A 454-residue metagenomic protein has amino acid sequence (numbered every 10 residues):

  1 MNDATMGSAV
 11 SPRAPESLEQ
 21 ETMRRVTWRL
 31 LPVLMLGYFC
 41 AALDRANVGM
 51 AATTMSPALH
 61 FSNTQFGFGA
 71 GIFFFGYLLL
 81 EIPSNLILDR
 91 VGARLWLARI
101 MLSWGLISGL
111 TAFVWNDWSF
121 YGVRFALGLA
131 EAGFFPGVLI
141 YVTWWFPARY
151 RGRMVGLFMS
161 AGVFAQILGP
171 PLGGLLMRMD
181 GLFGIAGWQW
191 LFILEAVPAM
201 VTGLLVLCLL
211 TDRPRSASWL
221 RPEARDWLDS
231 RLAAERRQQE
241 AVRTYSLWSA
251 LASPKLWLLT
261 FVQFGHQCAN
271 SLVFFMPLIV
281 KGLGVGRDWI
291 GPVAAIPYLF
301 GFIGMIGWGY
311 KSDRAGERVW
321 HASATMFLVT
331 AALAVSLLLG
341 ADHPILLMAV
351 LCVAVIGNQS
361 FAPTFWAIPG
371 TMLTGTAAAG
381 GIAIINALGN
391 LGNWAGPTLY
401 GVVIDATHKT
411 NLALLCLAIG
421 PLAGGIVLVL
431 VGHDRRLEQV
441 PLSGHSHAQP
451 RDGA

Functional and structural regions predicted by a protein language model:
V48-G49, W248-W308, A362, W366 (+1 more regions): Extracytoplasmic gate region of multi-pass secondary transporters
H60, G92, F113-S119, A130 (+3 more regions): Helix-breaking motifs and short loop linkers at transmembrane-helix boundaries and internal kinks in secondary membrane
L79-W118: Conserved MFS/SLC helix-loop-helix module at the cytosolic interface between two early adjacent transmembrane helices
L80-G92, G304-E317, I404-D405: Helix-to-loop junctions at the C-terminal end of transmembrane segments in multipass secondary transporters
R90-M101, R314-M326: Cytoplasmic membrane-interface "Motif A"-like loop-to-helix N-cap segments of 12-TM Major Facilitator Superfamily
V123-S160: Cytoplasmic helix-loop-helix junction between adjacent transmembrane helices in 12-TM secondary transporters
V155-M177, P198-A199, N386-G396: Glycine-rich segments within core transmembrane alpha-helices of 12-TM secondary carriers
R318-I368: C-terminal transmembrane helical hairpin of 12-TM major facilitator-type secondary transporters
